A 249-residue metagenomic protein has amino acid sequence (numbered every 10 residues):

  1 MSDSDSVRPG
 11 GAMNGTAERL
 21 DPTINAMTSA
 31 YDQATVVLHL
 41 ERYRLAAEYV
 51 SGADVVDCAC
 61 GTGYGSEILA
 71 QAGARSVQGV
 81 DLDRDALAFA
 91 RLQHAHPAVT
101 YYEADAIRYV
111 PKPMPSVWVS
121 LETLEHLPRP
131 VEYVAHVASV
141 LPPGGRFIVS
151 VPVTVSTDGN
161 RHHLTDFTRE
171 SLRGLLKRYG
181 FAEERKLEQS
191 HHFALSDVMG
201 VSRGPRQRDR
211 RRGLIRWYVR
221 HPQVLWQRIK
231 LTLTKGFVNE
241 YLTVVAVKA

Functional and structural regions predicted by a protein language model:
M1-P113, V117, L121, V131-V134 (+5 more regions): Conserved N-terminal segment of class I S-adenosyl-L-methionine
E122-H126: A short His-aromatic
E132-P143: A short glycine-rich, Lys/Arg-flanked "PGG" loop and its adjoining helix->strand segment in the class I
G145-V151: Conserved beta-strand signature within the Rossmann-like core of class I S-adenosyl-L-methionine
P152-T157, Q189-F193: Short "lid" loop at the C-terminus of a central beta-strand within the Rossmann-like core of SAM-dependent
G159-L164: Short, solvent-exposed loop/turn segments at secondary-structure boundaries
A182-R185: Short secondary-structure junctions
